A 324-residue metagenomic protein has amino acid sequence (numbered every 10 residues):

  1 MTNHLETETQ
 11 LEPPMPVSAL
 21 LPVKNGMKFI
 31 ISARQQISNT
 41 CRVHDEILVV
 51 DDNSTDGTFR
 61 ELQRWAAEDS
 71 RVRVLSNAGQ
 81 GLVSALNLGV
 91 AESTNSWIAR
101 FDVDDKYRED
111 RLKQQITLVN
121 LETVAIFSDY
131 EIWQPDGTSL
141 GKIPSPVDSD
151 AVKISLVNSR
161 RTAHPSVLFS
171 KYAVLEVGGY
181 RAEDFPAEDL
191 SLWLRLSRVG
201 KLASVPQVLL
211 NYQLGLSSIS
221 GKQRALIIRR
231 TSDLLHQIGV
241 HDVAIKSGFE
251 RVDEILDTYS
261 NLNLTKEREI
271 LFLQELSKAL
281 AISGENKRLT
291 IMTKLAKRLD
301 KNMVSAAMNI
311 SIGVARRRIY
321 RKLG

Functional and structural regions predicted by a protein language model:
T2-L11, L214-G324: C-terminal subregions of glycosyltransferases and related glycan-biosynthesis enzymes
M15-S18, E46, S191: Cell-envelope/extracellular polymer assembly enzymes that use nucleotide-activated donors
Q35-H44: Short, acidic, metal-binding catalytic loop of nucleotide-sugar glycosyltransferases
D51-R60, D102: A conserved acidic beta->alpha catalytic loop
N77-S93: Glycine-rich, basic loop-to-helix element that forms the pyrophosphate-binding segment of sugar-nucleotide handling
A91, P146-L234: Conserved nucleotide-sugar donor-binding catalytic segment
I98: Short aromatic/hydrophobic "clamp" motif used to bind/position activated sugar donors
D110-L140: Conserved donor NDP-sugar-binding/catalytic core segment of glycosyltransferases
